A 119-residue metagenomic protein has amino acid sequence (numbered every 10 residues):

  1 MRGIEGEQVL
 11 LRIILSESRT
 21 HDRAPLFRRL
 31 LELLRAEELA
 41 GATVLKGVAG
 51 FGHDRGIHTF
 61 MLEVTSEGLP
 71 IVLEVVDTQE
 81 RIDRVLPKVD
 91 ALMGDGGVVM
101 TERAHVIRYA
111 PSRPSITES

Functional and structural regions predicted by a protein language model:
M1-S119: Positively charged, small/polar-rich N-terminal and surface patches that mediate targeting and assembly and bind
